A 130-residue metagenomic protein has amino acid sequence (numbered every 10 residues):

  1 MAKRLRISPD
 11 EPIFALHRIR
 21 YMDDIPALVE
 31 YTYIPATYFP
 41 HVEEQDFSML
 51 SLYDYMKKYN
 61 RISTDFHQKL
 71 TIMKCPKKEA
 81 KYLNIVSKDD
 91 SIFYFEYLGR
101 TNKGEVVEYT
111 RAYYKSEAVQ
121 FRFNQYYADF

Functional and structural regions predicted by a protein language model:
M1-F130: C-terminal all-alpha effector/ligand-binding and dimerization domain of prokaryotic HTH-type transcriptional repressors
